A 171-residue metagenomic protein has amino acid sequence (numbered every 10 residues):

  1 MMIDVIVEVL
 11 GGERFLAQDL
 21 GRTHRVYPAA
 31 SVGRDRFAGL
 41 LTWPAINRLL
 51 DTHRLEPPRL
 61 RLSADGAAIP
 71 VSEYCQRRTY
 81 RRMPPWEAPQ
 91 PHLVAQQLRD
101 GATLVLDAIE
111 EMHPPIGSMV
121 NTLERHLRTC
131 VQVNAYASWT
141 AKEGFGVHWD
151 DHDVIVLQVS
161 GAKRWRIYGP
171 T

Functional and structural regions predicted by a protein language model:
M1-Q18, G33-T171: Active-site region of the double-stranded beta-helix
Y27-P28: Hydrophobic alpha-helical membrane-insertion signals
